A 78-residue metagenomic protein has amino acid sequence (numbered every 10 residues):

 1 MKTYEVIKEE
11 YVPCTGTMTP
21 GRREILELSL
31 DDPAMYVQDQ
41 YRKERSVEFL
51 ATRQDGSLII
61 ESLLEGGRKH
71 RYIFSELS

Functional and structural regions predicted by a protein language model:
M1-G21: Short aromatic-glycine-(Arg/Gly/Cys) micro-motifs in beta-strand/loop hairpins
K8-E9, R23-E24, Q38-Q40, E61-S62 (+1 more regions): Polar/charged side chains located within well-ordered beta-strands of beta-rich proteins
Y11-P13, M35, E65-G67: Generic "edge-of-domain/loop-turn" microfeature
T17-D31: A short, exposed loop/beta-hairpin motif centered on an aromatic-Gly-Thr core
E27-A34, S75-S78: A short, sequence-level motif marking secondary-structure junctions
D32-K43: Amphipathic alpha-helical segments
R42-S78: Short, mixed-charge low-complexity intrinsically disordered segments
